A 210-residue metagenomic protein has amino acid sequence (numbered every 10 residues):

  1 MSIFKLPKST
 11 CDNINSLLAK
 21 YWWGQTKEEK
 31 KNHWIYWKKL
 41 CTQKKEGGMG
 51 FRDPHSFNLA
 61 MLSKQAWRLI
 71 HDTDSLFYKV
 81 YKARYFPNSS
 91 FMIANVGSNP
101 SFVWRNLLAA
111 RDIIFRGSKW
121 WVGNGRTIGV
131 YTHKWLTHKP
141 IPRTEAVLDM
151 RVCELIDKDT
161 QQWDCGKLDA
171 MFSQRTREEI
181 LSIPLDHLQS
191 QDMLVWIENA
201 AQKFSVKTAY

Functional and structural regions predicted by a protein language model:
M1-Y210: A helix-boundary/hinge signal
